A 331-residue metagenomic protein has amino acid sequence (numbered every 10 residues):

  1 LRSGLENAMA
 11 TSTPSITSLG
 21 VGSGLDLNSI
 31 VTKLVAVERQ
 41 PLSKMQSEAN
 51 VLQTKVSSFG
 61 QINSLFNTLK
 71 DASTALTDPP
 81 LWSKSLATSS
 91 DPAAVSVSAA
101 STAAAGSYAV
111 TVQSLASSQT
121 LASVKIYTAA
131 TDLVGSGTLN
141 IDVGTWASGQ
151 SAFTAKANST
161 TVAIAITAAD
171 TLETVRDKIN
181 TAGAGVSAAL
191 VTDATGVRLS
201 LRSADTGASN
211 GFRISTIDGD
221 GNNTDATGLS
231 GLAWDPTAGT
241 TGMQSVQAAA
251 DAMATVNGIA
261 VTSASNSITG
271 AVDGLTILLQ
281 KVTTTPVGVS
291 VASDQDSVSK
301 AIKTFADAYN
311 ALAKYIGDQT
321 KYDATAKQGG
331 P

Functional and structural regions predicted by a protein language model:
L1-N50, N63, N67, D71-V197 (+2 more regions): Bacterial flagellar/type III secretion structural subunits and associated motility module proteins, recognized via
F59-Q61: Amphipathic, heptad-repeat-like alpha-helical segments
K321-T325: Active-site loop architecture of trypsin-fold serine endopeptidases
K327-P331: Short, intrinsically disordered, charge-balanced linker/junction segments flanking boundaries in proteins
